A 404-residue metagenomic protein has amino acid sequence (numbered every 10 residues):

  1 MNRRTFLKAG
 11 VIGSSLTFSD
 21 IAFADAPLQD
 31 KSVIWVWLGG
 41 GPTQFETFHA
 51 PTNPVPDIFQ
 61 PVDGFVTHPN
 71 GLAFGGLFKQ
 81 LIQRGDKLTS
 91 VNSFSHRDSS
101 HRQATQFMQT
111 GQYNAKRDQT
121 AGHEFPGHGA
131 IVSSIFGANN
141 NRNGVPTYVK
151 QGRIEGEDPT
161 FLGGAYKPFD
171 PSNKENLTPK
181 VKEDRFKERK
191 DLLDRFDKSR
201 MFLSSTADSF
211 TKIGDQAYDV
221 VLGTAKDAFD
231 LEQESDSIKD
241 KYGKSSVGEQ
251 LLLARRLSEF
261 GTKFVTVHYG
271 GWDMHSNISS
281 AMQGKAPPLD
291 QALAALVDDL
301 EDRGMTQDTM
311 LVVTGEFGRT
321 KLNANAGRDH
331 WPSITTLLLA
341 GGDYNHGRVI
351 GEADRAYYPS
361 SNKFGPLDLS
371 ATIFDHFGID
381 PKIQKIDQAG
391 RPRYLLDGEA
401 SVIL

Functional and structural regions predicted by a protein language model:
M1-L404: Ligand-binding pockets and gating/stacking loops
